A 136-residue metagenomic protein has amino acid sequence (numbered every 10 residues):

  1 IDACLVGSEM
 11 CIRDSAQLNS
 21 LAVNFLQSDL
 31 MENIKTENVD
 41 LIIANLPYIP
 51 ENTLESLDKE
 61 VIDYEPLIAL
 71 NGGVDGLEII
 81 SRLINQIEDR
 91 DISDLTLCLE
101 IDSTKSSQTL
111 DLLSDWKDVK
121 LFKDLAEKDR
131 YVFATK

Functional and structural regions predicted by a protein language model:
I1-I12: Single conserved hydrophobic/aromatic residue that forms the stacking wall/gate of nucleotide- or nucleobase-binding
R13-K136: S-adenosylmethionine
